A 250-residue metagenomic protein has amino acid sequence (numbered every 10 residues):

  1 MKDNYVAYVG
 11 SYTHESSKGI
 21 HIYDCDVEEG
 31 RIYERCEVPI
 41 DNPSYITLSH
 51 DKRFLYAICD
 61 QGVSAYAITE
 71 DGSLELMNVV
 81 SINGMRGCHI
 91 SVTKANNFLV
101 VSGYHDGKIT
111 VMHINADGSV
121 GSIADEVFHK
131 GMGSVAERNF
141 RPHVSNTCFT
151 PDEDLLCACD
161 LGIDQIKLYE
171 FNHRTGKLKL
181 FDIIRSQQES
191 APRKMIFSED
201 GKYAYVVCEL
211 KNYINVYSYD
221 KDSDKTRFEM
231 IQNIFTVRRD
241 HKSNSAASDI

Functional and structural regions predicted by a protein language model:
M1-D3, L48-K52, K94-N96, P151-D152 (+1 more regions): Residue-level detector of Asp-centered blade-edge/turn motifs that repeat once per structural unit in beta-propeller
Y12-H14, D60, Y104, I114 (+4 more regions): Short loop/turn segments immediately following the C-termini of beta-strands
S16, N42, R86, H143 (+3 more regions): Beta-rich catalytic cores
Y23-G30, Y66-S73, V111-S122, E170-K177 (+1 more regions): Short loop/turn segments immediately following beta-strands, especially the blade-tip and inter-blade linker loops
C36-D41, V79-N83, V127-F128, E137-R141 (+3 more regions): Surface loop/turn motifs at the tips and blade-to-blade linkers of beta-strand repeat domains
L74-N146: Asp-box/WD-like beta-propeller blade repeats and closely related beta-sheet repeat scaffolds
